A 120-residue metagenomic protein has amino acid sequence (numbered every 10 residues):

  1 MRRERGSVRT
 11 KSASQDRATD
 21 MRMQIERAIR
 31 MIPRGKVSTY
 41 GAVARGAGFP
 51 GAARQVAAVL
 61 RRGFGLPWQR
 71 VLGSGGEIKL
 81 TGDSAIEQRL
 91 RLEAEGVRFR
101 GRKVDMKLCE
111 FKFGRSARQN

Functional and structural regions predicted by a protein language model:
R2-N120: Nucleic acid-binding interface residues in structured DNA/RNA-binding domains, emphasizing the DNA-engaging scaffolds
